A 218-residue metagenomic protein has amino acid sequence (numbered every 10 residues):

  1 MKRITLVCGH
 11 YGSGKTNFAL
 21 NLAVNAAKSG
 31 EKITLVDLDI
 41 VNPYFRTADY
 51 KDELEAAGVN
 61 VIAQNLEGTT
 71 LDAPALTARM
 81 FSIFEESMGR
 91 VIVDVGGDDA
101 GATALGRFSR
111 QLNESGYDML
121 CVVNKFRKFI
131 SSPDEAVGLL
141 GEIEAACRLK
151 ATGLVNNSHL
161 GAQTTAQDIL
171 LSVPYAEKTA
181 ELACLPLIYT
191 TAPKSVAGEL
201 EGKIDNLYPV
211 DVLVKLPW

Functional and structural regions predicted by a protein language model:
V7: Hydrophobic anchor at the beta1->P-loop junction of P-loop NTPases
G12: Walker A (P-loop) phosphate-binding loop of P-loop NTPases
K15: Conserved lysine of the Walker
F18, L22: Hydrophobic positions on the alpha1 helix immediately C-terminal to the Walker A/P-loop
N25-A73, R79: N-terminal phosphate/diphosphate-binding loop that engages ATP/GTP or pyrophosphate donors across diverse enzyme folds
Q64-T69, M88-A104: Switch II (G3) loop of P-loop NTPases
D99-K203: Conserved catalytic-core segment of NTP-binding enzymes
E201-L216: Active-site regions of enzymes building and remodeling cell-envelope glycoconjugates
